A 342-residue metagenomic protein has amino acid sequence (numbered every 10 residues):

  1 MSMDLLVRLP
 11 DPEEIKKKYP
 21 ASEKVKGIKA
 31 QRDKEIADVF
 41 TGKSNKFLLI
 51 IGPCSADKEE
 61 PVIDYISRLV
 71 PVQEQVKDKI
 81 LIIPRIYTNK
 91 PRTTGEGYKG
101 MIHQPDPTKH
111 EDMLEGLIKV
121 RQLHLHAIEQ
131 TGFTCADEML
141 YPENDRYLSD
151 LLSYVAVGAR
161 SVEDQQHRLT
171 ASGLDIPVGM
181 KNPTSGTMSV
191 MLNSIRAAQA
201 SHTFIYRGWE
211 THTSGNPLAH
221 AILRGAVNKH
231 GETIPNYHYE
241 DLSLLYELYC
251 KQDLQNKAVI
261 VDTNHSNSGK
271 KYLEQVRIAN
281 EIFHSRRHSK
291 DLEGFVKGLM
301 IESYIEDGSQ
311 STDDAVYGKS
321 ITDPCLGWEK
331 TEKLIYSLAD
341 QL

Functional and structural regions predicted by a protein language model:
M1-T41: N- or domain-start disorder-to-order transition segments that initiate the globular core
V25-V39, V72-I83, N89, V120: N-terminal beta-rich core of secreted/periplasmic extracellular enzymes
F40-K43, V70-K77, L125-Q130, T213 (+1 more regions): Acidic (Asp/Glu)-rich catalytic clusters
L48-P61, D323: Conserved phosphate/anionic-ligand binding catalytic regions in large, soluble enzymes, centered on
G52, V261, G327: Conserved, mostly hydrophobic/aromatic
C54-D57, N256, N264-K270: Short acidic, Gly/Ser-rich segments with clustered Asp/Glu that frequently serve as metal-coordination loops in enzyme
I66, K79-L244, H265-K270, E274-E281 (+2 more regions): Active-site-facing alpha/beta catalytic cores
Y304-L342: Internal helix-turn-beta structural module
